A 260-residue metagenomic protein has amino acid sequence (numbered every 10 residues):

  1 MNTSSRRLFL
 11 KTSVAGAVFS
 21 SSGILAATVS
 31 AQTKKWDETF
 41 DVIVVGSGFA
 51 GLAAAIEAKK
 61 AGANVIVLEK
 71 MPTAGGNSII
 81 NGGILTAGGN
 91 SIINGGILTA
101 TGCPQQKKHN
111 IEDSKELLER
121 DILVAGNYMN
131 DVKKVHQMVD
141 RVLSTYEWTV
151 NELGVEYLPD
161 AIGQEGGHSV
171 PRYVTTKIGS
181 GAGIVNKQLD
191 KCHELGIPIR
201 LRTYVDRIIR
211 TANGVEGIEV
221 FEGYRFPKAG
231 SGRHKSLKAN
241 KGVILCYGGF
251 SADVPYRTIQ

Functional and structural regions predicted by a protein language model:
M1-A17: N-terminal secretory signal peptides and thylakoid transit peptides that target proteins across membranes
T12-V14, T73, I79-P198, R202-R207 (+1 more regions): Conserved N-terminal/central alpha/beta ligand/cofactor-binding core
W36-G48: Beta1/beta-strand and adjacent pyrophosphate-binding region of the FAD-binding site in flavoprotein oxidoreductases
E38-F40, G230-G242: Core beta-strand elements of the Rossmann-like FAD/NAD(P) dinucleotide-binding domain in flavoenzyme oxidoreductases
V45, L237-G248: Short hydrophobic core segments
G51: N-terminal Rossmann-fold NAD(P) dinucleotide-binding loop
N64-E69: Short beta-strand "acidic-cap" motif of Rossmann-like dinucleotide-binding folds
I209-S236: Conserved beta-strand-loop-beta-strand element in the redox core of flavoprotein oxidoreductases
